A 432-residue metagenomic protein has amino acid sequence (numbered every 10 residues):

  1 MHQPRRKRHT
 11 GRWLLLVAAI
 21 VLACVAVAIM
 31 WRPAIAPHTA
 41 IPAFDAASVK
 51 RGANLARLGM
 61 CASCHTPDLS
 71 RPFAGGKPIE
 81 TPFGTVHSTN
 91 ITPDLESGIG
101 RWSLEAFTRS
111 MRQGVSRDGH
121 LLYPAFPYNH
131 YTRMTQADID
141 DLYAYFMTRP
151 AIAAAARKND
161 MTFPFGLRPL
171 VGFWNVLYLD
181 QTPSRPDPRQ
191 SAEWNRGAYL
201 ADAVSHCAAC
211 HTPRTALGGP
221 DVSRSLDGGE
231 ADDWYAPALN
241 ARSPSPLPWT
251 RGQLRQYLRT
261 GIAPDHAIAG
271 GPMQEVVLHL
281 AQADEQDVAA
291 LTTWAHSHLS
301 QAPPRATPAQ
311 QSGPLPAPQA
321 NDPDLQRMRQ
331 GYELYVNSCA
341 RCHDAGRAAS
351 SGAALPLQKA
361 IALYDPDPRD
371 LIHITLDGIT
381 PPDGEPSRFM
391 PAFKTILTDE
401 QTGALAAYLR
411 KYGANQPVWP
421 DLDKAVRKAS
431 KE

Functional and structural regions predicted by a protein language model:
P4-I20: N-terminal Sec-pathway targeting helices
L22-H38: Membrane-interface motif at the C-terminal end of an N-terminal transmembrane signal
P33, H38-T39, P67-T85, R117-A198 (+6 more regions): Flexible coil segments in periplasmic/lumen-exposed cytochrome c-class electron-transfer proteins
F44-I79: Short extracytoplasmic
C61, C207, C339: Short cysteine-rich clusters marking metal-coordination/redox-active sites
T85-P93, D233-L239: Acidic/histidine-rich, surface-exposed loop or edge segments in extracytoplasmic proteins
I99-M111, V115, D141, L247-T250: Aromatic- and charge-enriched surface segment that lines or borders ligand/interaction sites
R327-H373: C-terminal structural cap/anchor segments
